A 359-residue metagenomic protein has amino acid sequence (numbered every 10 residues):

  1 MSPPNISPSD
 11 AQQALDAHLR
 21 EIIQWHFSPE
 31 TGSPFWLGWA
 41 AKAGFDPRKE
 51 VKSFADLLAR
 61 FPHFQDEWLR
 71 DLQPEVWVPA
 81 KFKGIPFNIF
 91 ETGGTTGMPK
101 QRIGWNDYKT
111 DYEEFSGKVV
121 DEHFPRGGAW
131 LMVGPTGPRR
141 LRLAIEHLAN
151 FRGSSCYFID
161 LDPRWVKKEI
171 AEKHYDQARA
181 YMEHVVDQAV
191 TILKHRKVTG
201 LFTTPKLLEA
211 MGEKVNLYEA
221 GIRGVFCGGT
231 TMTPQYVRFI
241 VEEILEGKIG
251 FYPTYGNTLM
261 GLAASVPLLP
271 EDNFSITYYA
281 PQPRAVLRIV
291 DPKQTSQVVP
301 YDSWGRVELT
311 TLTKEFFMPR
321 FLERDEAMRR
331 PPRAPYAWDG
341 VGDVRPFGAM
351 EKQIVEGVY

Functional and structural regions predicted by a protein language model:
M1-E91, G97-A129, G134-P138, F151 (+3 more regions): Nucleotide 5′-phosphate-binding alpha/beta core
S2-W25, N150-Y359: Active-site glycine/GP-rich loop and adjacent strand/helix microenvironment that borders small-molecule binding pockets
G32, G44, G93-G97, R142 (+3 more regions): Glycine-centered flexibility sites
W36-W39, A43, K109, H147 (+3 more regions): Flexible domain-boundary/linker segments
Q101, L141-R142, R320: Alpha-helix N-cap/helix-start motif
T110, R139-R140, P234, F317: Loop/helix-junction capping segments adjacent to catalytic residues or to phosphate/diphosphate-binding pockets
R139-H147: Short flanking/linker segments adjacent to small metal-binding domains or redox-active Cys/His motifs
